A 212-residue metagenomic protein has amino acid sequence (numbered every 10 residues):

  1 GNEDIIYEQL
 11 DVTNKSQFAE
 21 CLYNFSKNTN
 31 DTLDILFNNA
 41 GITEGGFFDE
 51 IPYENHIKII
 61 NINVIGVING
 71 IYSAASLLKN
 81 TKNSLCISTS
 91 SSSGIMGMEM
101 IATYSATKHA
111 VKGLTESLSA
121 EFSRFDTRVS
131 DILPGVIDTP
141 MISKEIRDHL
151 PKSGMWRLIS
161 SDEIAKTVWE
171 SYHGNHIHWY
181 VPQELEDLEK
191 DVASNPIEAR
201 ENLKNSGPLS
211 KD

Functional and structural regions predicted by a protein language model:
Q9-E20, Y53: The beta1-alpha1 cofactor-binding region of Rossmann-like NAD(H)/NADP(H)-dependent oxidoreductases
N39-E44: Conserved NAD(P)H cofactor-binding loop of Rossmann-fold oxidoreductase domains
F47-F48, P52-I57: Substrate-binding pocket helix/loop in short-chain dehydrogenase/reductase
I71, T107: Active-site helix of classical SDR
S91: Residue(s) in the substrate-gating loop at a strand-loop-helix junction that position the organic substrate next
M96, S117-R128: Active-site-adjacent segment of SDR/Rossmann-fold oxidoreductases
M155-D212: C-terminal tail/cap regions
